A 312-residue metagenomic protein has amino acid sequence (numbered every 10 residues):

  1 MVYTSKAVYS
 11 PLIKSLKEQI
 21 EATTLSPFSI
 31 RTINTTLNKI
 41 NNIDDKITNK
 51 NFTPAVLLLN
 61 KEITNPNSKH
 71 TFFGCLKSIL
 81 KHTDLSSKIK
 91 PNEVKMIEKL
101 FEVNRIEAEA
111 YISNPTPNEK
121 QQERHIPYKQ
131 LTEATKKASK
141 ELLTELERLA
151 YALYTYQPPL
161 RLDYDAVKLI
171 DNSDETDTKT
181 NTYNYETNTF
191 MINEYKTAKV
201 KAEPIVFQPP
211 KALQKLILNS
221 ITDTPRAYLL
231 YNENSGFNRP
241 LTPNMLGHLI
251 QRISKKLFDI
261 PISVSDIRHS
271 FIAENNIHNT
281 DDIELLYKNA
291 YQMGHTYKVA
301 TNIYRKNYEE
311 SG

Functional and structural regions predicted by a protein language model:
S5-Y9, I13-F101, S265, I272: Non-catalytic DNA-binding core/recognition domains of DNA-processing enzymes
N51-A55, F72, L160-V167, T280-Y291: Short, charged amphipathic recognition helices of the HTH superfamily and cognate SANT/SANTA-like modules
K88-K137: Flexible interdomain linker/hinge and immediately adjacent N-terminus of the catalytic tyrosine-recombinase domain
H125-D163: Basic, Lys/Arg- and aromatic-enriched nucleic-acid-binding interface segment
E145-L149, R239-G247, L257-I283, A290-T301: Short basic/aromatic active-site micro-motif
V167-K211: Conserved tyrosine-mediated DNA breakage-rejoining catalytic core shared by Y-recombinases
V206-I267, F271: Active-site/catalytic core of tyrosine-dependent DNA strand-transfer enzymes
I303-R305: Eukaryote-biased recognition of C-terminal alpha-helical segments
